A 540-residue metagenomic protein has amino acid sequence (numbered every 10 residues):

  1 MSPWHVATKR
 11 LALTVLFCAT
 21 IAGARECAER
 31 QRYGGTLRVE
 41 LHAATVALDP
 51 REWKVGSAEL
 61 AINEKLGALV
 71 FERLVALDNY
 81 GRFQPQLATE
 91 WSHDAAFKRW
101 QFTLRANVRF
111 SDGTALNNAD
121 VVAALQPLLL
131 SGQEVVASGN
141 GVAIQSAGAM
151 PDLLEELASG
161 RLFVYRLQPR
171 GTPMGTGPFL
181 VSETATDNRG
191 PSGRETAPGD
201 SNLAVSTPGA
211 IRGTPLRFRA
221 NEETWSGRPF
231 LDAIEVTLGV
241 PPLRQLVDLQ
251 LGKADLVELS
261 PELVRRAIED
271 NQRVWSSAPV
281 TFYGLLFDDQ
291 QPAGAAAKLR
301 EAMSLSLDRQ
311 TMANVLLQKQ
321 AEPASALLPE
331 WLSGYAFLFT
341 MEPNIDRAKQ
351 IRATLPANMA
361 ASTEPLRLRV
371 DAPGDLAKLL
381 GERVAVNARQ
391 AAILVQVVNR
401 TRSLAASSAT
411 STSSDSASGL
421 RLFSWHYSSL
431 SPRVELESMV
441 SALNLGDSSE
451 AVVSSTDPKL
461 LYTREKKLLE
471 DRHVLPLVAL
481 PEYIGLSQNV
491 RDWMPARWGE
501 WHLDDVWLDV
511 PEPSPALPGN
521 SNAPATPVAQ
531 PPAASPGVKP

Functional and structural regions predicted by a protein language model:
R38, N117-A124, G141, D232-A233 (+5 more regions): Alpha-helical secondary-structure segments
E40-A95, M174-T176, L180: N-terminal lobe/hinge region of extracytoplasmic solute-binding protein
L41-E64, L87-T89, T114, D152-L162 (+4 more regions): A structural "hinge/loop" feature
T103, Q126-D187: Surface-exposed binding/hinge segments that line and control ligand-binding clefts or catalytic entry sites
L157-A233, L243, P511-P518, P524: Gly/Pro-rich hinge or "lid" segments in bacterial periplasmic/extracellular proteins
D200, S487-P540: Long beta-strand-rich cores associated with HINT superfamily self-processing modules
N221-A267: Ligand-site clamp/hinge motif
E322-A357, A372-L379: Structural transition elements
